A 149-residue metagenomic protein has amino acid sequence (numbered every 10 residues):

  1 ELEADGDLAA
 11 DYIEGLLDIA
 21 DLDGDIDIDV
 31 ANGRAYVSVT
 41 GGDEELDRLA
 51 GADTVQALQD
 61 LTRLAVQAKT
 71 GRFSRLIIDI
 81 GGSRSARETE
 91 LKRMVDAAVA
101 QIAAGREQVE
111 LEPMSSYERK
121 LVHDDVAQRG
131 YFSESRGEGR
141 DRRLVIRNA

Functional and structural regions predicted by a protein language model:
E1-A149: RNA-contacting regions in translation and RNA-metabolism proteins, encompassing KH/S1 modules where present
